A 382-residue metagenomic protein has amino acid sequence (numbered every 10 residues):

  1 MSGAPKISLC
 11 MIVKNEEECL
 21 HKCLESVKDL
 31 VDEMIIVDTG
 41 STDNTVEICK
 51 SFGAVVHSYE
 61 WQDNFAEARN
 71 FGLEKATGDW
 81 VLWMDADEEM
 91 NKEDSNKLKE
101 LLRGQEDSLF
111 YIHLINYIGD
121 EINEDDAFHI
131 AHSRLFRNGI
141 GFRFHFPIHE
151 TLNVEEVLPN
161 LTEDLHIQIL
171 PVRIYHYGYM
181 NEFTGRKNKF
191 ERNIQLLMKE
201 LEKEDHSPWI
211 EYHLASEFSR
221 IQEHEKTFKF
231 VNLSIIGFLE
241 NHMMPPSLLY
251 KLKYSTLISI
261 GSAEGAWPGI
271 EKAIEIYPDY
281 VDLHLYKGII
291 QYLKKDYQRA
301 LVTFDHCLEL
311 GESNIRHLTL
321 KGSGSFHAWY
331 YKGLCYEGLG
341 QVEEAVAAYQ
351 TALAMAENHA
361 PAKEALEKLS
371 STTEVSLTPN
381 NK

Functional and structural regions predicted by a protein language model:
M1-S26: N-proximal low-complexity "stem/linker" segments adjacent to membrane-targeting elements
S26, D38-K50, W61, D85: A conserved acidic beta->alpha catalytic loop
V46-F71, K75: Conserved donor nucleotide-binding strand/loop of the catalytic core
E67-L73, M84, M90-K229, L233: Catalytic-site signature of metal-activated, phosphate-bearing donor transferases, centered on the GT-A/GT-A-like
V81: Short aromatic/hydrophobic "clamp" motif used to bind/position activated sugar donors
